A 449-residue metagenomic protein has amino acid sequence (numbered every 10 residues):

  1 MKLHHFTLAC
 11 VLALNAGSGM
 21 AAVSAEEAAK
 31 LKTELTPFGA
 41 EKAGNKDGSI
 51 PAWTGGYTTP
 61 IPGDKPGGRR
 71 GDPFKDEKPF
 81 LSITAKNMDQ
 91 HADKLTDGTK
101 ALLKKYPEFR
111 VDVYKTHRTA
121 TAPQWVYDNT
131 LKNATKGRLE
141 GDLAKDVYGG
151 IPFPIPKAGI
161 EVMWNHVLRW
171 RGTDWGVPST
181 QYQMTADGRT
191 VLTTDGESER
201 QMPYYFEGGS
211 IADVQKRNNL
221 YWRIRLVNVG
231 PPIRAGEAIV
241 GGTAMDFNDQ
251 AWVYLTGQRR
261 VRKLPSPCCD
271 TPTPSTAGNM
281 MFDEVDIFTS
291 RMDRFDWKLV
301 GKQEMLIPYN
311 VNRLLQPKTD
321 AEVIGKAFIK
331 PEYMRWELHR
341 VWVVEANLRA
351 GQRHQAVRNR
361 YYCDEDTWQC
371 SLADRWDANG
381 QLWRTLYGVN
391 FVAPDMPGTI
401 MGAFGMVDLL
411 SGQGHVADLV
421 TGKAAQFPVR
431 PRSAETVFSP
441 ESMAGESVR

Functional and structural regions predicted by a protein language model:
K2-A9: Sec-dependent signal peptide recognition, specifically the positively charged N-region followed immediately by
L12-A13: Short, linear, compositionally biased motifs with a strong N-terminal bias
A16-S18: N-terminal signal peptide c-region/cleavage motif recognized by signal peptidases
A22-V23, A28-G56, T96, R225-S290 (+1 more regions): Gly/Pro-enriched, hydrophobic low-complexity segments that function as extracytoplasmic propeptides/linkers
A25-N248, L255: Solvent-exposed N-terminal domain segments of exported/luminal and surface proteins
P152-V162, D174, P178, K263-Q303: Short, charged N-terminal helix-start/capping segments
W170, P178-R217, W222-P232, V285-Y361 (+1 more regions): Extended beta-strand-rich segments in extracellular/periplasmic secretory proteins, especially within noncatalytic
G422-R449: Long, C-terminal catalytic modules of enzymes
